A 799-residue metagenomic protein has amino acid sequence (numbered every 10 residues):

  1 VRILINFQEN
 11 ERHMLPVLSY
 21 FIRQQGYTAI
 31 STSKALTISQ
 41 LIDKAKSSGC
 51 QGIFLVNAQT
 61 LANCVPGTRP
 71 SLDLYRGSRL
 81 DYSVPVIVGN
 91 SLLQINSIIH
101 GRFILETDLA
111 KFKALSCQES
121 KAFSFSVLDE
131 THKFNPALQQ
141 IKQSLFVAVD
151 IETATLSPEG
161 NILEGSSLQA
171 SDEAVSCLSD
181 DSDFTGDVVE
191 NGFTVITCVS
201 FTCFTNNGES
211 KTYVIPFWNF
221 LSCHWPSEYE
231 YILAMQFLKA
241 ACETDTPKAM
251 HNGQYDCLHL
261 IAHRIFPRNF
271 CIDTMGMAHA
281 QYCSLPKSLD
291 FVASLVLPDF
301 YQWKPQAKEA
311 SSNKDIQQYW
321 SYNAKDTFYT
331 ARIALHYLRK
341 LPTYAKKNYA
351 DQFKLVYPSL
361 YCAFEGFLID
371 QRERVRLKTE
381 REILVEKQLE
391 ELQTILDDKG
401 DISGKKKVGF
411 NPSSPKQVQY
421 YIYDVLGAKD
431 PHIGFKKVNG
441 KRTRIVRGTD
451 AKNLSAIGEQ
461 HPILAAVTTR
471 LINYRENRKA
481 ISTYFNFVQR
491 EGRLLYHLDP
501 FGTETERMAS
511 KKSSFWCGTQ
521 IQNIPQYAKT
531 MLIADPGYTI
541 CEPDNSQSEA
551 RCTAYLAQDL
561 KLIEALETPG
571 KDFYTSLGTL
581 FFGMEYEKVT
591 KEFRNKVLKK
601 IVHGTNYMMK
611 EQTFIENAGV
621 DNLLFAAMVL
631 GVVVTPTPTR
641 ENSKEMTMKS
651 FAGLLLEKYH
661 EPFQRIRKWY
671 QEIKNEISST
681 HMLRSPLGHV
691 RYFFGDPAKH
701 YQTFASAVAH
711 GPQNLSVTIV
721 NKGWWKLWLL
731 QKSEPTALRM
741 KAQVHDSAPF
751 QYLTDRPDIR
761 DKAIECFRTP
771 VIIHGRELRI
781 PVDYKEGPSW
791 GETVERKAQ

Functional and structural regions predicted by a protein language model:
V1-S120: A polyanion-binding, active-site-adjacent surface
Q51-L61, A148, T246-G253, I540-E542: Acidic beta-strand-to-loop metal/phosphate-binding motif
P66-R76, Y82-V86, N90-N96, T202-F204 (+2 more regions): Metal-dependent phosphoesterase core characteristic of DEDDh/y 3'-5' exonuclease domains
Q118-W218, L295-V296, K304, K308-Y527 (+9 more regions): Conserved "right-hand" nucleotidyltransferase catalytic core of DNA-directed polymerases
T155-G160, Q254-F266, H279-Y282, Q419-L426 (+2 more regions): Short active-site loop/helix that positions an aromatic residue
N206-K248: Nucleic-acid-processing active sites and adjacent nucleic-acid-binding tracks, predominantly divalent metal-dependent
K325-R332, S546, F704-W728: Conserved pre-motif C helix in the palm subdomain of viral-like polymerases
F625, E765-G775: A common structural junction motif
